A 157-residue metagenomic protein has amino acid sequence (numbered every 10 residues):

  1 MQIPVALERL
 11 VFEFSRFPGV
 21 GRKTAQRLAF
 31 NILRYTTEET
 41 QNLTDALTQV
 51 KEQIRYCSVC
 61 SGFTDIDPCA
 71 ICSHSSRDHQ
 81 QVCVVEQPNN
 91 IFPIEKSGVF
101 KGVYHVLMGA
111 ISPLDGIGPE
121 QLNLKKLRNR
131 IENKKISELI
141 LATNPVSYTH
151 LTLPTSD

Functional and structural regions predicted by a protein language model:
M1, E13, R130-K134, S156: Post-transcriptional modification and biogenesis factors for structured RNAs of the translation apparatus
Q2-E8, R16, Q26-V82, Q87-I91: Cys/His-rich Zn2+-binding cysteine-cluster or related metal-binding knuckle/ribbon modules and their
V11, T44-L47, R128-I131: A generic alpha-helix structural signal
A25, H74-T143: Extended interfacial segments that mediate partner engagement and assembly in macromolecular machines
C69, I94, L151: Short glycine-/acidic-enriched loop or helix-start segments at secondary-structure transitions that form or flank
P145-Y148: Gly/Ser/Thr-rich loops at beta-strand to alpha-helix junctions that form or flank small-molecule/cofactor-binding
H150-D157: Single conserved hydrophobic/aromatic residue that forms the stacking wall/gate of nucleotide- or nucleobase-binding
